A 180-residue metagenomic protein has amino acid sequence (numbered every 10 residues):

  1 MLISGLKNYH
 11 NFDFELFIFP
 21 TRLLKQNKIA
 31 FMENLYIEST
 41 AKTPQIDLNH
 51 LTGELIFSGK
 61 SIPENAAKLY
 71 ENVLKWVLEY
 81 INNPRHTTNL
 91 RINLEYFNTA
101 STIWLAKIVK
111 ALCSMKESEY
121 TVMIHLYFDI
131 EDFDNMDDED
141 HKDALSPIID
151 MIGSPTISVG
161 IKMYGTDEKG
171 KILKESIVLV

Functional and structural regions predicted by a protein language model:
M1-F31: N-terminal amphipathic/basic-hydrophobic helices that include classical n-h-c signal peptides and signal-anchor
I18-P20, K25, Y36, H125 (+1 more regions): Intrinsically disordered, low-complexity terminal regions
N34-E71: STAS-typified acidic loop motif
L35, E139-V180: A cross-taxonomic marker for long C-terminal extensions/tails that follow the last structured domain
D47, I81-P84, K116-S118: Short glycine/proline-enriched loop/turn "hinge" motifs that connect secondary-structure elements and lie
G53-L55, H86-I92, Y120-F128, V159-K162: Hydrophobic beta-strand segments of well-ordered beta-sheets in folded domains
I62-N98: Short, well-structured hydrophobic secondary-structure segments
I92-I148, I152: Amphipathic alpha-helical interaction surfaces in cytosolic regulatory modules
